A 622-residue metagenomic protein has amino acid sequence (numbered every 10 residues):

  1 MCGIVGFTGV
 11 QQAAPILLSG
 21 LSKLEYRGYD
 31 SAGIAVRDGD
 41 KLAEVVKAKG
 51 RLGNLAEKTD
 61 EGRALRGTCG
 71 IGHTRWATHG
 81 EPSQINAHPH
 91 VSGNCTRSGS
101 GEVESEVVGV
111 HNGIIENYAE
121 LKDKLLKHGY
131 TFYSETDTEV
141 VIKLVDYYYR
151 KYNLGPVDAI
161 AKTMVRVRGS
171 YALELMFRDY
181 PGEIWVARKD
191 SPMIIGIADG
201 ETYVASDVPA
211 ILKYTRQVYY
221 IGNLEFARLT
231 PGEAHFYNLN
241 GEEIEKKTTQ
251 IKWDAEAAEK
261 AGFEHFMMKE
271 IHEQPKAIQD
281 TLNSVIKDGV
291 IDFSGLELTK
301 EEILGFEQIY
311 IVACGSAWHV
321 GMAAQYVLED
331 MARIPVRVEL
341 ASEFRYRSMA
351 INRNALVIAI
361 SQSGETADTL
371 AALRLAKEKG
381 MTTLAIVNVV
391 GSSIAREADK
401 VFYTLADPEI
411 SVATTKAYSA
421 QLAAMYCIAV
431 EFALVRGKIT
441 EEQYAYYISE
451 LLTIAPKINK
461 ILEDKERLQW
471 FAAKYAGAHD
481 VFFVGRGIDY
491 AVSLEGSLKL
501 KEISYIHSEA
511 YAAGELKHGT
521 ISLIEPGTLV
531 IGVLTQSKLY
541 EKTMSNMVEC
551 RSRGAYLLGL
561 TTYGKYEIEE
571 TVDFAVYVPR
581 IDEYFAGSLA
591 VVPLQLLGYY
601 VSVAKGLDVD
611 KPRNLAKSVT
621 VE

Functional and structural regions predicted by a protein language model:
M1-K260, E264-H265, K276-E307, Y346 (+4 more regions): Conserved short alpha-helical segments that host acidic/polar catalytic motifs at enzyme active sites
F7-V10, H111, T131, E135 (+20 more regions): Hydrophobic alpha-helical scaffolding
G72-G93, V285-E301, A324-I360, H507-L523: Glycine-rich oxoanion-binding loops at beta->alpha junctions
P89, M176, W185-V186, V218-Y219 (+13 more regions): Replace "in large, NTP-powered and nucleic-acid-processing enzymes" with "in large, NTP-powered factors and other
G241, Y556, E569-T571, I581-E622: Generic C-terminus detector
Q274-I278, L282-Y310, K400-L529, S602-E622: Active-site phosphate/pyrophosphate-binding segments
L304-T453, V533-P579, L597, K605: Glycine-rich phosphate-binding loops that contact phosphosugars or nucleotide phosphates
